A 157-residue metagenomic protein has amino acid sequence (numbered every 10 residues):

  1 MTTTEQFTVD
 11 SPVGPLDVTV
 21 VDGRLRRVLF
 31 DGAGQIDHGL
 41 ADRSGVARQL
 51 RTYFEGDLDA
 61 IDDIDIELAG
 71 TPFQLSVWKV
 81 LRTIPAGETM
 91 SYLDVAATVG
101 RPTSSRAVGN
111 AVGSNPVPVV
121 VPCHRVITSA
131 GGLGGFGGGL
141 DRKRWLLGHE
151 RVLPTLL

Functional and structural regions predicted by a protein language model:
M1-T103, V152-L157: Basic nucleic-acid-binding alpha-helical/helix-turn surface characteristic of O6-alkylguanine DNA
L16, V126-T128: Active-site and channel-lining beta-strand-loop segments that bind or position nucleotide-derived/phosphorylated
S76, P118, W145: Active-site phosphate/pyrophosphate-handling residues
S114-P116: Terminal helix-turn-helix DNA-binding modules in bacterial transcription factors
V119-V126: Short Lys/Arg-enriched helix C-cap and helix-to-coil transition segments that create basic nucleic-acid-contact patches
S129-L157: …primarily DNA-binding HTH/wHTH and HhH modules…
